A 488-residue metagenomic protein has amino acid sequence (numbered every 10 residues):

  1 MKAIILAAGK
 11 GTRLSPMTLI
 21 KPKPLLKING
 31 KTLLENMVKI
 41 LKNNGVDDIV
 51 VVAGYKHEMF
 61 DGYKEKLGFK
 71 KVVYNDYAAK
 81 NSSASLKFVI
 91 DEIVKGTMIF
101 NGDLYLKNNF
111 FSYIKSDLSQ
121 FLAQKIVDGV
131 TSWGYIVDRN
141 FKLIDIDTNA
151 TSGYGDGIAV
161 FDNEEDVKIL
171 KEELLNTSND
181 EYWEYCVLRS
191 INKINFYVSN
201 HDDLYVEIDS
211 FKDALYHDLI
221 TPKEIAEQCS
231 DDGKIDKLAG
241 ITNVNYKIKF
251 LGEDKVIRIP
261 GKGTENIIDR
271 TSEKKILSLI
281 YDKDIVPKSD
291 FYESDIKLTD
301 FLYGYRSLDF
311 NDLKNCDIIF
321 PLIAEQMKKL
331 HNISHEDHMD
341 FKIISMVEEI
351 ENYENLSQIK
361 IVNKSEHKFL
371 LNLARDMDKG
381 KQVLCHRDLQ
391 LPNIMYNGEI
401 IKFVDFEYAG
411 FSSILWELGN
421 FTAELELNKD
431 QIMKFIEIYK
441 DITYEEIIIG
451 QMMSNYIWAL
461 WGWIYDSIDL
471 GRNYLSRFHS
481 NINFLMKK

Functional and structural regions predicted by a protein language model:
M1-A3, Y154-K234: Conserved alpha/beta core of the MobA/IspD/sugar-nucleotide pyrophosphorylase nucleotidyltransferase superfamily
M1-L19: N-terminal nucleotide-binding beta1-loop-alpha1 segment
F60-D61, E65-W133: Conserved beta-loop-beta/alpha segment of the NTase-like Rossmann-fold superfamily that binds/positions NTPs
K107-N179: Conserved core of the sugar-phosphate nucleotidyltransferase
P222-K234, H335-R387, N397: An alpha-helical support segment within catalytic cores of ATP-dependent transferases
D236-L238, T242-D340, I361-V362: ATP-binding pocket architecture of kinase catalytic cores
I361, L460-K488: ATP/Mg2+ or Mg2+-diphosphate-binding catalytic cores that bind nucleotide phosphates or diphosphates via glycine-rich
L415-I442, M452-L470: Active-site activation/catalytic loop segments of kinase-like enzymes and analogous catalytic loops in related
